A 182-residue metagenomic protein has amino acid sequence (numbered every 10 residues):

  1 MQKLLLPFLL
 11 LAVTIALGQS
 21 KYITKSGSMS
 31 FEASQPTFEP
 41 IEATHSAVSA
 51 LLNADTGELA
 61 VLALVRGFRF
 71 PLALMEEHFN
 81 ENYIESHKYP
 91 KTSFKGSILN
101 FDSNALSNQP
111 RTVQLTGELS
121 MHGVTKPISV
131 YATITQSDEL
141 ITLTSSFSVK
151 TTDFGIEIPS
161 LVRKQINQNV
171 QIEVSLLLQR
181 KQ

Functional and structural regions predicted by a protein language model:
M1-K21: Bacterial Sec-dependent N-terminal signal peptides
G18-Q182: Low-complexity, acidic/polar, glycine-enriched regions of mature
